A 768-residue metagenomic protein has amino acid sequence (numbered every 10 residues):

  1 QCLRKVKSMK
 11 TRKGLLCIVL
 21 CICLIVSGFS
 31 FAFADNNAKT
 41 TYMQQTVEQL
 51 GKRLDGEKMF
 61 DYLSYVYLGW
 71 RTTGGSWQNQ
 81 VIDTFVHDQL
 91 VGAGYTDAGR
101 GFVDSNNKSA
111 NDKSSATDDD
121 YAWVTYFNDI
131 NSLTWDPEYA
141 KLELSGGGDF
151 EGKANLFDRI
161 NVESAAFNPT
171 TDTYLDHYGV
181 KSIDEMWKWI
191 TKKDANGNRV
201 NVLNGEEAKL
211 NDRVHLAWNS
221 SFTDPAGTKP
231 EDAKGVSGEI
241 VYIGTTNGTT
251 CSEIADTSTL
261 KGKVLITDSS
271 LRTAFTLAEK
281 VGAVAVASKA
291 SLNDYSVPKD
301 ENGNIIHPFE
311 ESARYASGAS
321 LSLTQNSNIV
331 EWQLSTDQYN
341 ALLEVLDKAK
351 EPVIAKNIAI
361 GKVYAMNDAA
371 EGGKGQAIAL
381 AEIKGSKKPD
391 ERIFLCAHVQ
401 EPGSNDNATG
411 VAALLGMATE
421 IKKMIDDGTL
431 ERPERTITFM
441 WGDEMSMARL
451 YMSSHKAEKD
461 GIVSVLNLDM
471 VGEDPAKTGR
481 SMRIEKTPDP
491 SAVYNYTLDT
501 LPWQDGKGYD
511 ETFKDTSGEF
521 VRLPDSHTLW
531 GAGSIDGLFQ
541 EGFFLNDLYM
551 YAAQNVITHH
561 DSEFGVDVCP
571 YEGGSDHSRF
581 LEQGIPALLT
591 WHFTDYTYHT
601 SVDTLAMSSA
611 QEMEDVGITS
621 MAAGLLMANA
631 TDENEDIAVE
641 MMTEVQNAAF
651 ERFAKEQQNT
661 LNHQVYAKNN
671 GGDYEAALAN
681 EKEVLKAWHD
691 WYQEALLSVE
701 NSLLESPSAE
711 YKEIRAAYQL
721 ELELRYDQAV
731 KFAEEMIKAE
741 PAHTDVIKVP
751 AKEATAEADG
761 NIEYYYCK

Functional and structural regions predicted by a protein language model:
V26-A38: Sec-dependent signal peptide cleavage junction
N36-T41, Q45-K52, G56-E57, D61-T259 (+1 more regions): Noncatalytic luminal/extracellular "stalk/propeptide" segments of secretory-pathway proteins
D61, G416, E420-L450, E458: Short helix-loop-beta-strand segments that form the rim/entrance of peptidase-like active sites
K153, N196, E331, Y339 (+4 more regions): Metal-dependent peptidase/peptidase-like ectodomains
K193-N196, R213-S252, A316-D406, G416-T429: Soluble metallo-hydrolase cores and metallopeptidase-like ectodomains found primarily in the secretory/periplasmic
Y596-N647: His/Asp/Glu-rich mid-to-C-terminal helical/loop segments that flank catalytic regions of hydrolases
N634-E740: Acidic, Ser/Thr-rich low-complexity intrinsically disordered segments
D745-Y765: Thrombospondin type-1
